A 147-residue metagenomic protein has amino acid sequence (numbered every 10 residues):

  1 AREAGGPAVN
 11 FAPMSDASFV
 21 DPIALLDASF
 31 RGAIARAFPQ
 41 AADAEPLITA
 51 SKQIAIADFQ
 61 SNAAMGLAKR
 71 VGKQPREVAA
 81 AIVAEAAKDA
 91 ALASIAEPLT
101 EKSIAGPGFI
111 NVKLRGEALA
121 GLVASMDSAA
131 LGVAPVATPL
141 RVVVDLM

Functional and structural regions predicted by a protein language model:
A1-A4, V78: Intrinsically disordered, glycine-rich low-complexity segments
E3, V9-N10: Short, positively charged and aromatic/hydrophobic N-terminal segments
N10-V136: N-terminal alpha-helical targeting/anchoring segments
A137-M147: Residues forming anionic-ligand binding surfaces in small-molecule and nucleic-acid pockets of primarily soluble enzymes
